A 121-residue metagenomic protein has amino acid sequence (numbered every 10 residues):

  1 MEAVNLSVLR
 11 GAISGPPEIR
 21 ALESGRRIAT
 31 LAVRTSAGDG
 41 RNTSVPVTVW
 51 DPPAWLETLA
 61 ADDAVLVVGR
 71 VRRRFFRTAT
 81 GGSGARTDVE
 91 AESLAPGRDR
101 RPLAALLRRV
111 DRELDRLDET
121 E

Functional and structural regions predicted by a protein language model:
M1-E121: Single-stranded nucleic acid-binding surfaces, predominantly the OB-fold ssDNA-binding core
